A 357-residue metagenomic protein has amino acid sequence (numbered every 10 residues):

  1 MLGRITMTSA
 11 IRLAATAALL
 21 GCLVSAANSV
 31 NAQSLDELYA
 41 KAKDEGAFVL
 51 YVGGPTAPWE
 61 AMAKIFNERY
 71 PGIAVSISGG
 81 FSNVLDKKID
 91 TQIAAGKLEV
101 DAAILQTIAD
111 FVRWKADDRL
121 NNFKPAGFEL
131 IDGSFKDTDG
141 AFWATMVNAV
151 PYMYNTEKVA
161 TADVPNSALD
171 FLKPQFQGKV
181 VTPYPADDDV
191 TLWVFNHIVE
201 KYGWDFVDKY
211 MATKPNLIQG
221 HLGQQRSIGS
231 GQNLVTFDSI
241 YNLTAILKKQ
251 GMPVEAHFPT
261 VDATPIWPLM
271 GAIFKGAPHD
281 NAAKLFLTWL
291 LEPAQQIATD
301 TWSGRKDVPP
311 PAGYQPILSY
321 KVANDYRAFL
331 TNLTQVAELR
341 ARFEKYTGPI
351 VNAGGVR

Functional and structural regions predicted by a protein language model:
A14-A26: Bacterial N-terminal signal peptides
V30-V49, N67-E68, L172-G178: Immediate post-signal peptide segment of exported/extracytoplasmic ligand-binding proteins
D36, V52-A63, S76-D90, L98-Q232: Extracytoplasmic ligand-binding site segments that recognize negatively charged/polar headgroups
I108-R113, L234-P253: A ligand-binding cleft/hinge motif common to bilobed small-molecule-binding domains
G133, V147-A149, D208-M211, L217-I218 (+1 more regions): Periplasmic-binding protein-like
P151-K158, N196, W267-H279, A298-T301: A bilobed periplasmic-binding-protein/Venus flytrap-type ligand-binding module shared by bacterial periplasmic
F176-A186, W289-G313: Periplasmic-binding protein-like
A312-R357: Extracellular/periplasmic bilobal clamshell ligand-binding domains
